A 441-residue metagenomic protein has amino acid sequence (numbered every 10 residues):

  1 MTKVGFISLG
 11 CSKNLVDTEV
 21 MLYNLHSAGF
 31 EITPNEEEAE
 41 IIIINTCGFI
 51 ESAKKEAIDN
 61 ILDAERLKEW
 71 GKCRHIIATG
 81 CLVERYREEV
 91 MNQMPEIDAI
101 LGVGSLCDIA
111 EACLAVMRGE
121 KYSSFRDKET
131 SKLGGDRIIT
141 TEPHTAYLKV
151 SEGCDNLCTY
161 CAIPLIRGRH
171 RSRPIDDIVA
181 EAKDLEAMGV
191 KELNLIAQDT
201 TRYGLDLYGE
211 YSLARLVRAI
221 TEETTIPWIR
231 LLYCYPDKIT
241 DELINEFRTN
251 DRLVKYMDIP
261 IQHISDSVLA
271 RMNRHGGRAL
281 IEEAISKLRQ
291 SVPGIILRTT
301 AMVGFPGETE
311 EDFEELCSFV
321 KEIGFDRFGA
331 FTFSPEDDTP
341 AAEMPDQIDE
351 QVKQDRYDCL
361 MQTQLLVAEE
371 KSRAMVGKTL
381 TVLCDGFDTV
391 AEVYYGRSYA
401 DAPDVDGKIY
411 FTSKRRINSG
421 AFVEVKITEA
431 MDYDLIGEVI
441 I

Functional and structural regions predicted by a protein language model:
M1-Y203, E242, M257, A279-Q290 (+3 more regions): Proteins enriched for Cys/Gly/acidic motifs involved in redox and nucleic-acid/cofactor modification
G48-F49, R167, L207-E210, A270-G276 (+1 more regions): Short glycine-enriched, charge-decorated loop/helix-capping segments at active-site entrances that position
I76-A78, R85, A187-E311: Conserved SAM/AdoMet-binding glycine-rich loop
E96, R248-K255, I323-D326: Glycine-enriched alpha-helix->loop->beta-strand junction motifs that scaffold or abut catalytic
I138-I139, N245-T249, I261, S372-A374 (+2 more regions): Replace "in large, NTP-powered and nucleic-acid-processing enzymes" with "in large, NTP-powered factors and other
I178, L195, L231, I259 (+6 more regions): Conserved, mostly hydrophobic/aromatic
E308, E315, I323-F325: Contiguous mid-protein beta-loop-alpha structural module that forms a pocket-lining wall or clamp of enzyme active
E343-I441: Terminal RNA-binding accessory module
